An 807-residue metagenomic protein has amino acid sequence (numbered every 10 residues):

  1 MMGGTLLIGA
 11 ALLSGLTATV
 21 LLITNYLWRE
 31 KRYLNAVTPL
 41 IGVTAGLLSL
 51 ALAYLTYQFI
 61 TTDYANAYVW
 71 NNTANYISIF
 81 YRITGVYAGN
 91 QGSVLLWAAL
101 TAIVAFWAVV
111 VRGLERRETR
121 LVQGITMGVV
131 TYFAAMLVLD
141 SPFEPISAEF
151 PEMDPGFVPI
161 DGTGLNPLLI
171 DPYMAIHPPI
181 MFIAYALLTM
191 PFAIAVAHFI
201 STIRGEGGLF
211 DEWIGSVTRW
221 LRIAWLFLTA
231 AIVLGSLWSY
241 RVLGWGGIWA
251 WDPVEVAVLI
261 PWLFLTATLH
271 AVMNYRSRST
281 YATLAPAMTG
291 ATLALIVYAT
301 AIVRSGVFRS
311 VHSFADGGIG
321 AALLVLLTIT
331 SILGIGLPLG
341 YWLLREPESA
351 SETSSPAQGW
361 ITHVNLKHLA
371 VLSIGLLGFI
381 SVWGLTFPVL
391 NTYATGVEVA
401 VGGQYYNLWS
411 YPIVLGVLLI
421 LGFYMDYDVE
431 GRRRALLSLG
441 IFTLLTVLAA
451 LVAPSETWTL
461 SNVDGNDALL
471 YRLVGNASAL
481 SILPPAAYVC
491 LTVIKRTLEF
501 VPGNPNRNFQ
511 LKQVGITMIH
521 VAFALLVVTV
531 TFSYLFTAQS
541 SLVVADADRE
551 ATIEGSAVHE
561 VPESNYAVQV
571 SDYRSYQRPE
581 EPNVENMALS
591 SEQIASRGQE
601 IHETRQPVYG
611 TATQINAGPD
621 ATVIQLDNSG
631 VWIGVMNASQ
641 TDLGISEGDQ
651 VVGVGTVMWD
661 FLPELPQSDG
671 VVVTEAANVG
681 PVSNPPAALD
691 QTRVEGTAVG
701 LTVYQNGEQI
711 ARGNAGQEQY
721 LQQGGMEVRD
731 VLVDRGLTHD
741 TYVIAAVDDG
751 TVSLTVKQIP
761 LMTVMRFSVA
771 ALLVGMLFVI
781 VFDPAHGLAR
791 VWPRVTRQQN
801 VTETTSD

Functional and structural regions predicted by a protein language model:
M1-R32, L40, A45, L50 (+6 more regions): Contiguous transmembrane helix-bundle modules in multi-pass membrane proteins
M2-G3, T24-G92, G124-L165, I170 (+2 more regions): Transmembrane helix-loop-helix hairpins at membrane boundaries of multipass inner-membrane proteins
L12-A18, S93-I146, D161-S236: A conserved hydrophobic secondary-structure block that centers on an alpha-helix together with its immediately flanking
W28-L48, V110-T131, I200-L226, W251 (+4 more regions): Membrane-interfacial loop-to-helix junctions in multi-pass inner-membrane proteins
L52-V69, I79, G85-V86, W107-T119 (+8 more regions): Transmembrane alpha-helix boundary signature
L234-V254, G306-S313: Interfacial helix-loop-helix junctions of multi-pass membrane proteins
R432, F442-T443, A524-P582, S683-W792: Accessory, solvent-exposed terminal regions and/or long lumenal/extracellular loops of proteins
E581-Q691: OB-fold and OB-like single-stranded nucleic-acid-recognition modules and their adjacent interaction interfaces
